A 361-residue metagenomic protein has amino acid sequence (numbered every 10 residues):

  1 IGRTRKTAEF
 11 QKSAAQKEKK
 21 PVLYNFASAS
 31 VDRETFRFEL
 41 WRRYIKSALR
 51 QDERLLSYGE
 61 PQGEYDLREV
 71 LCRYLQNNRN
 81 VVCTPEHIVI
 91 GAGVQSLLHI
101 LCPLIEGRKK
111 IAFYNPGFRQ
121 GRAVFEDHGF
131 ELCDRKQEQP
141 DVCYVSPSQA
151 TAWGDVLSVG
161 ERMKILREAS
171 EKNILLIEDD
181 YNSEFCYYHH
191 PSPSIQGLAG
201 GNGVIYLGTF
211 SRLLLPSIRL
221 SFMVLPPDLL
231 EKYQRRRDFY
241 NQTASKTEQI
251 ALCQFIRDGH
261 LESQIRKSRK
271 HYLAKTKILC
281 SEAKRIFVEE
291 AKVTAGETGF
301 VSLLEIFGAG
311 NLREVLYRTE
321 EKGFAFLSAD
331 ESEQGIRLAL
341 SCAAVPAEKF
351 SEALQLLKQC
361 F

Functional and structural regions predicted by a protein language model:
I1-K46, L229, D238-S245, Q254-I256 (+7 more regions): N-terminal basic, amphipathic alpha-helical segments
F26, W41, L71, I88 (+12 more regions): Generic structural signal for small/hydrophobic residues in well-ordered secondary structure, especially within
V31, S148-A150, R212: Short glycine-rich anion-binding loops that position phosphate/pyrophosphate groups of nucleotides and phosphorylated
A48, D52-K172, I177, S183-F185 (+2 more regions): Conserved core of the PLP fold type I
R119-V124, L176, C186, R235 (+4 more regions): A generic "structured core" feature
I174, V204, A291, F324: Short, conserved active-site loop motifs that form the nucleotide-linked donor/cofactor pocket
G197-K232: Active-site PLP attachment segment
E262-S263: Short, polar/flexible loop-turn hinges at active-site or ligand-entry regions and domain interfaces
